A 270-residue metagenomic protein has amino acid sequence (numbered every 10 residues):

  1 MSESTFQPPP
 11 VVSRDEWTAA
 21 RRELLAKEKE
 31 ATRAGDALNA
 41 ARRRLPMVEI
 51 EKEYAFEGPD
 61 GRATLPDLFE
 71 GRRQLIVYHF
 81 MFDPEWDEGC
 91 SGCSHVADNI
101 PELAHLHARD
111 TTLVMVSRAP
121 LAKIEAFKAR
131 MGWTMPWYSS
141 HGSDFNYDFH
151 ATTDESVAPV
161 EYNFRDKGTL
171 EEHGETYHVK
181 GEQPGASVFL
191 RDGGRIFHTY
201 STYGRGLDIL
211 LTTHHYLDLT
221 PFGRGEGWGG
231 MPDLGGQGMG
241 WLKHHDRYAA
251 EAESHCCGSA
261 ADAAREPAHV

Functional and structural regions predicted by a protein language model:
M1-L75, F80-R109, A126-G132, P136 (+1 more regions): Non-globular targeting/processing and membrane-anchoring segments
A108-I124: Catalytic nucleophile loop
S117, S139-H141: Residues at the C-termini of beta-strands that transition into short coil/loop
